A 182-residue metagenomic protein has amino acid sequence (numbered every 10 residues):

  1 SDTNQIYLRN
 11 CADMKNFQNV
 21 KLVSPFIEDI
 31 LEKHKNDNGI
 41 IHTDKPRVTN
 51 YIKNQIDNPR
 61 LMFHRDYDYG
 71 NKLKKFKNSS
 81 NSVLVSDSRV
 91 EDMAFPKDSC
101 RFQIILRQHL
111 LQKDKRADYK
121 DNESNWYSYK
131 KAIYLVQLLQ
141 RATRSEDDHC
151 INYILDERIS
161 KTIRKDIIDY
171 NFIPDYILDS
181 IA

Functional and structural regions predicted by a protein language model:
S1-D2, K33-H34, R144-D147: A structural signal for short secondary-structure junctions
S1-Y7, Q18, M62-Y69, S86-D87: A contiguous, basic/glycine-rich beta-loop/short-helix subdomain that forms a polymer-engagement track
I6-R47: Conserved interdomain hinge at the start of the Helicase C-terminal
C11-F17, Y69-K161: Conserved RecA-like P-loop NTPase helicase motor core
S24-P25, N50, N54, I133-Q137: Feature representing long, continuous alpha-helical segments
H42-Y67: Conserved helicase motor "Helicase C" RecA-like lobe of SF1/SF2 P-loop NTPases
V48-I52, A94, I163: Phosphate- and divalent-cation-binding pockets in alpha/beta enzyme and binding domains that engage nucleotide-derived
K161-A182: Short, low-complexity, polybasic intrinsically disordered segments
